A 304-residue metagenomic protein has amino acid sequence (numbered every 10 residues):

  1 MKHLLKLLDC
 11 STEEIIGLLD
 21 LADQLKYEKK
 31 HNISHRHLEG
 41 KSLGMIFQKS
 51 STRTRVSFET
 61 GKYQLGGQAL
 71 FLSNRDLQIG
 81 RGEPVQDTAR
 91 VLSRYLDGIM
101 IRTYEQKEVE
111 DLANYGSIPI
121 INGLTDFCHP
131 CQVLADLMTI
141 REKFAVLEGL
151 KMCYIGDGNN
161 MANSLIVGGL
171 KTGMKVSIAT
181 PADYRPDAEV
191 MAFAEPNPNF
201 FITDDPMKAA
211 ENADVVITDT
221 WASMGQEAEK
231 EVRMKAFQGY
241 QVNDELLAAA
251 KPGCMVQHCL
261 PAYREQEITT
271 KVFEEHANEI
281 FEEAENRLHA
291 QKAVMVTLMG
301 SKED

Functional and structural regions predicted by a protein language model:
M1-V56, T60: Positively charged, low-complexity intrinsically disordered leader regions
S42-L43, F47-Y95: Active-site cofactor/substrate anionic-group-binding motifs, chiefly glycine- and Lys/Arg-rich phosphate-binding loops
Q48-T60, E142-T218: Glycine-rich phosphate/diphosphate-binding loop of Rossmann-like nucleotide-binding domains
L65, Y95, Y115-G116, T172 (+3 more regions): Short, structured coil segments at secondary-structure junctions
D97-G168, H258: Anion-binding alpha/beta catalytic cores of soluble intermediary-metabolism enzymes, centered on
E195-K271: Rossmann-like adenosine-cofactor binding region
G253-C254, L260-D304: Adenosine-phosphate binding glycine-rich loop
